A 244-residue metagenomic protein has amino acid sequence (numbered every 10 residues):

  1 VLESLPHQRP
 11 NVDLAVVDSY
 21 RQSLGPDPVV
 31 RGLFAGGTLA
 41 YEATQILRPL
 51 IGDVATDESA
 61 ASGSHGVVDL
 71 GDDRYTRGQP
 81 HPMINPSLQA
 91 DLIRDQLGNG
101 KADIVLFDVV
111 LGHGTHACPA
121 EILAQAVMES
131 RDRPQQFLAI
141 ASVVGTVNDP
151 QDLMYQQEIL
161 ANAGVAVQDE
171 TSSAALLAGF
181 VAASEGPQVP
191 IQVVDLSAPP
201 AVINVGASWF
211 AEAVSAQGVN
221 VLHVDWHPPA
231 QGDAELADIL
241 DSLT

Functional and structural regions predicted by a protein language model:
V1-V30, F34: Internal, active-site/partner-interface "lid" segment
P10-V16, H81-L97, P119: A general structural motif
S23-R94: Short glycine-cluster motifs
P86-Q89, G112, H116-A126, L138 (+3 more regions): Metallocofactor- and cofactor-centric catalytic cores in central/energy metabolism, strongly enriched
G100-T115: Short acidic, glycine-rich surface-loop motifs adjacent to enzyme active sites
D132-L138: A short helix->loop->beta-strand "cap" motif at the edges of active sites that frequently abuts
A166-A174: Short acidic-hydrophobic, aromatic-tinged amphipathic segments that line or gate anion-handling sites
A174, A178-V189: Intrinsic disorder at enzyme termini
